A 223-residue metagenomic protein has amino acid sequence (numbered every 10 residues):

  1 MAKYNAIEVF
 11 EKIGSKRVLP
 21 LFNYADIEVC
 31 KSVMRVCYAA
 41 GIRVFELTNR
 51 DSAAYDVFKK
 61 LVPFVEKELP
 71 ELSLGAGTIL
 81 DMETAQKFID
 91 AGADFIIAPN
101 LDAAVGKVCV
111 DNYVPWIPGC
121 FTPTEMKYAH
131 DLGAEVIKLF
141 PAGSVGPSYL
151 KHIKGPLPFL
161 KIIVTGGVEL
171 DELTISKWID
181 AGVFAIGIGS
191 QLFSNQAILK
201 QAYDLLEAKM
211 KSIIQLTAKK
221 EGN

Functional and structural regions predicted by a protein language model:
M1-L74, I79-E83, K87-A91, D180 (+1 more regions): Conserved N-terminal beta1-alpha1 strand-loop-helix module at the mouth
S15-V18, V65-A76, D94, V108-I117 (+1 more regions): Short beta-strand/loop segments at the ligand-binding rim of alpha/beta enzyme cores
L21-N23, R43-S52, E71-L80, A93-L101 (+3 more regions): Catalytic beta/alpha-barrel core
V29, V57, E83-T84, A104-V105 (+3 more regions): Short acidic active-site motifs
G41-R43, I89-I96, D111-I117, D131-V136 (+2 more regions): Glycine-enriched alpha-helix->loop->beta-strand junction motifs that scaffold or abut catalytic
A76-G77, V164-V168, I186-S190: Glycine-rich beta-strand-to-loop/alpha-helix junction loops that act as flexible
D81-A91, T124-L132, E169-I186: Catalytic cores of alpha/beta
F95-V105, L139-G146, G182-Y203: Glycine-rich phosphate-binding active-site loops on the catalytic face of alpha/beta enzymes
